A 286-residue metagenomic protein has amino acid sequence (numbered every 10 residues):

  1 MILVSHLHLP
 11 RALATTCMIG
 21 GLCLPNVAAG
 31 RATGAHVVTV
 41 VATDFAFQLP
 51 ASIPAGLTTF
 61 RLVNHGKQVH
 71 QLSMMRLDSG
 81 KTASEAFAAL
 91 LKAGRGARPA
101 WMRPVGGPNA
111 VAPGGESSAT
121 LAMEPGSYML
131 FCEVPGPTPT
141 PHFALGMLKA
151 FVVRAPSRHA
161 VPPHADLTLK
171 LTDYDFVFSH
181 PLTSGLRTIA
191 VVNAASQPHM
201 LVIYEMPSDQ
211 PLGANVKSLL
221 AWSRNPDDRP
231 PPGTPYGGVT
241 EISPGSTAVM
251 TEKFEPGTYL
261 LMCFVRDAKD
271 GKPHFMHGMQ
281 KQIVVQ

Functional and structural regions predicted by a protein language model:
I2-T16: Bacterial N-terminal signal peptides that target proteins for export
V4-H6, G21, A29: Intrinsic disorder/low-complexity segments, especially N-terminal tails and targeting/processing regions
L13, C17-N26: Hydrophobic core
C23-A35: Bacterial Sec-dependent signal peptides at the C-terminal "C-region" and cleavage site
T39-A42, A46-A55, T59-S73, R103-D175 (+3 more regions): Extracellular/periplasmic metallocenter environments
N64-K92, L186, N193-W222: Contiguous segments within soluble domain cores/interaction surfaces
L77-V111, N215-G238: Aromatic- and Gly/Pro-rich amphipathic surface segment
A83-A86, G96, T140-A144, L212-N215 (+1 more regions): A short, polar/proline- and glycine-enriched secondary-structure boundary/capping micro-motif
